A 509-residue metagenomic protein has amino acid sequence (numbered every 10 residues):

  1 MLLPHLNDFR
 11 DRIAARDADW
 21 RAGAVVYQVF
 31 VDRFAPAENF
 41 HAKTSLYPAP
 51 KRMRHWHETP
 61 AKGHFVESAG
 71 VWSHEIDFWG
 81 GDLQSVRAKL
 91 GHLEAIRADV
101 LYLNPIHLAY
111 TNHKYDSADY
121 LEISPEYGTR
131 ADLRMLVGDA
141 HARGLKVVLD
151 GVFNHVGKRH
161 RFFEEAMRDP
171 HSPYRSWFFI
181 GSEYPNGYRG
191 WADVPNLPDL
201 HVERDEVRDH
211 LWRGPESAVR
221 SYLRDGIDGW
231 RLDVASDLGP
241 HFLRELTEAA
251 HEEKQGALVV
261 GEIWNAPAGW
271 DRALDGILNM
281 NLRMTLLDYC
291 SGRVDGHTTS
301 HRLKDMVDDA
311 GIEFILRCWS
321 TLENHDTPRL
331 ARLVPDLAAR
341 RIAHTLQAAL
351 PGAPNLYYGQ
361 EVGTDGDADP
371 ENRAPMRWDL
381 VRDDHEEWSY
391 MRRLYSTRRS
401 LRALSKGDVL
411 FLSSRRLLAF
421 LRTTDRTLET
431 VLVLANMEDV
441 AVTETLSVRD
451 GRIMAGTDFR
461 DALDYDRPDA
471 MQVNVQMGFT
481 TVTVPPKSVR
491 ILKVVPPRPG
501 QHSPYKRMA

Functional and structural regions predicted by a protein language model:
M1-K146, R161, K487, P496 (+1 more regions): N-terminal structural segment of carbohydrate-active enzymes
A18, E38-R54, N112-E126, F153-R189 (+3 more regions): Aromatic- and acidic-residue-enriched segments that line the glycan-binding/catalytic groove of carbohydrate-active
W20-G23, V31, P36-H74, F78 (+5 more regions): Loop/helix patches that line or flank the sugar-binding groove of alpha-linked glycan CAZymes
V25-Y27, L101-L103, V147-L149, W230 (+3 more regions): Hydrophobic faces of well-ordered beta-strands that scaffold small-molecule active sites in alpha/beta enzyme cores
F30-R33, L101-T111, G151-R159, D233-G239 (+3 more regions): Short, solvent-exposed turn/loop segments enriched in Gly/Ser/Thr/Pro and often Arg
S68-Q84, D116-R130, P195-H210, I227-D237 (+3 more regions): The substrate-binding groove and active-site-proximal loops of carbohydrate-active enzymes, especially glycoside
V137-K146, H155, H160-H171, S217 (+10 more regions): Active-site-proximal helices and loops of the catalytic beta/alpha 8
R161-D225, A235-S236: Active-site-adjacent "subsite" loops/lids of carbohydrate-active enzymes
